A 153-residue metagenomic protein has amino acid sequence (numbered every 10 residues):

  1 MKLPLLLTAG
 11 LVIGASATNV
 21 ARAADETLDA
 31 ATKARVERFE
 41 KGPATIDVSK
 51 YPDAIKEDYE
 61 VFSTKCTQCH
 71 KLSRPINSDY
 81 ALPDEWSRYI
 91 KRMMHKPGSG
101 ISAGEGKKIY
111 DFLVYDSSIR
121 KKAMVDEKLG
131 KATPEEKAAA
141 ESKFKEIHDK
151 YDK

Functional and structural regions predicted by a protein language model:
M1-L7: Bacterial N-terminal signal peptides that target proteins for export
T8-A15: Bacterial N-terminal signal peptides
A17-A23: Sec/Tat signal peptide C-region and signal peptidase I cleavage site
D25-I55, S63, A103-K153: Flexible coil segments in periplasmic/lumen-exposed cytochrome c-class electron-transfer proteins
E60-L72, S87-K91, H95-K96, K107-D111: C-type cytochrome heme c attachment motif
P75: Iron-sulfur cluster-binding cysteine motifs and their immediate structural context in ferredoxin-like electron-transfer
S78-P83: Short cysteine/histidine-rich zinc-coordinating motifs and their immediately flanking basic loops
P97-S102: Short metal-binding segments enriched for Cys and/or His
